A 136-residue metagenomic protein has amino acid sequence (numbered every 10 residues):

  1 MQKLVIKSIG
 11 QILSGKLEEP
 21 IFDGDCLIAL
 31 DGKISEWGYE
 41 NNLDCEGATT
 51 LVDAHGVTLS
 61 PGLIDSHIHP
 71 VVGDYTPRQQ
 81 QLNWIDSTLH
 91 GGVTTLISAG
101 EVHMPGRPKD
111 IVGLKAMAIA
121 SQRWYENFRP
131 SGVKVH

Functional and structural regions predicted by a protein language model:
M1-C45: N-terminal metal-binding scaffold of metallo-dependent hydrolase/deaminase domains
K3, A48-T49, T94: Conserved acidic residues
V5, K33, W84, G113 (+1 more regions): General structural feature for long, well-ordered alpha-helical segments within catalytic domains of soluble enzymes
I6, T50-V52, I64: Hydrophobic/aromatic beta-strand patches that form the interior of the parallel beta-sheet core in alpha/beta enzyme
N42-L59: Active-site metal-binding motif and surrounding structural segment of the metallo-beta-lactamase
A54-A116: Metal-associated gating/positioning segment near the N- to mid-region
S60, G113-G132: Alpha-helix-loop-beta-strand connector modules within alpha/beta enzyme cores
